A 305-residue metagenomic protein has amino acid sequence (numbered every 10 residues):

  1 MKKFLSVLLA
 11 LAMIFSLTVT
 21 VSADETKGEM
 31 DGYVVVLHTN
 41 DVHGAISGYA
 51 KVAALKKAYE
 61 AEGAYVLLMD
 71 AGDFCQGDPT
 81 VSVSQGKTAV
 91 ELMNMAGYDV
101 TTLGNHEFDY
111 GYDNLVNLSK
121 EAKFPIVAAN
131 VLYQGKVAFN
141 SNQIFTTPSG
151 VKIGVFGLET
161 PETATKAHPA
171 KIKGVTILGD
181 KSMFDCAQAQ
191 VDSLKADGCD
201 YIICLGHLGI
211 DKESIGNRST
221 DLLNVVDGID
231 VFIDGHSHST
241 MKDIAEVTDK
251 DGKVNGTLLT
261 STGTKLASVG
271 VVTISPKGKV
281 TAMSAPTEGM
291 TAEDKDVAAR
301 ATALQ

Functional and structural regions predicted by a protein language model:
M1-K2, T26: Generic cytosolic/nucleocytoplasmic N-terminal low-complexity/intrinsically disordered segments
K3-S22: Sec-dependent N-terminal signal peptides of Gram-positive bacterial secreted proteins and lipoproteins
A12-I14, S284, A303: Short stretches within intrinsically disordered, low-complexity N-terminal or propeptide regions
S22, T26, T302-Q305: Short, intrinsically disordered, charge-balanced linker/junction segments flanking boundaries in proteins
D24-T291: Acidic, metal/ion-coordinating pockets
G289-Q305: Hard-cation-handling environments
